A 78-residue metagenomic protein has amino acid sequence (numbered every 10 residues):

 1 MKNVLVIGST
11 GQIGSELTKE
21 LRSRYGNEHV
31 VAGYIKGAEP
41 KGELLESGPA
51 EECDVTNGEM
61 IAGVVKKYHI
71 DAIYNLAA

Functional and structural regions predicted by a protein language model:
M1, N27, H69-D71: A general structural motif
K2-G26: N-terminal Rossmann NAD(P)H-binding glycine-rich loop of SDR-like oxidoreductase domains
L5, V31, E51: Conserved Rossmann-like nucleotide-binding pocket used by diverse enzymes that bind dinucleotide cofactors
Q12, A38-E39, G58: Active-site loop signature of alpha/beta-hydrolase-fold enzymes
Y25-E39: Conserved glycine-rich Rossmann-like NAD(P)H-binding loop of the short-chain dehydrogenase/reductase
A38-S47: Short loop/helix-cap segments at secondary-structure boundaries that form the rim of catalytic
P49-A72: Conserved Rossmann-fold cofactor-binding substructure of NAD(P)-dependent oxidoreductases
L76-A78: Conserved NAD(P)H cofactor-binding loop of Rossmann-fold oxidoreductase domains
